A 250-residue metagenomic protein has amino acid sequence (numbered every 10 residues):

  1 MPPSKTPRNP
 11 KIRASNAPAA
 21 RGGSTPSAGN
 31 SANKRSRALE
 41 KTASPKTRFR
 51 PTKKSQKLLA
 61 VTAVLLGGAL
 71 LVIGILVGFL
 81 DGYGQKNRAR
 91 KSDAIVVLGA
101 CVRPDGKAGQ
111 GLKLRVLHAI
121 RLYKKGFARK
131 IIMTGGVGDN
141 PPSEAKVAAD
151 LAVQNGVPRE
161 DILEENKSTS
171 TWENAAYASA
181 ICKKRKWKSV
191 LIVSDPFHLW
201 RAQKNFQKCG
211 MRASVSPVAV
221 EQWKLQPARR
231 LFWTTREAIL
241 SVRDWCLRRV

Functional and structural regions predicted by a protein language model:
M1-E40: N-terminal targeting leaders characterized by basic, low-complexity, disordered sequences that direct proteins
P2-K5, L76-W233: A structural signal for short, hydrophobic/glycine-enriched beta-strand patches
S15-N16, G22, G67, S92 (+1 more regions): Exposed boundary/loop context
L39-N87: N-terminal type II signal-anchor transmembrane helix that functions as the membrane-insertion/stop-transfer segment
P227-V250: A transmembrane-helix-recognition feature enriched in membrane-embedded lipid enzymes and envelope glyco-/phospholipid
